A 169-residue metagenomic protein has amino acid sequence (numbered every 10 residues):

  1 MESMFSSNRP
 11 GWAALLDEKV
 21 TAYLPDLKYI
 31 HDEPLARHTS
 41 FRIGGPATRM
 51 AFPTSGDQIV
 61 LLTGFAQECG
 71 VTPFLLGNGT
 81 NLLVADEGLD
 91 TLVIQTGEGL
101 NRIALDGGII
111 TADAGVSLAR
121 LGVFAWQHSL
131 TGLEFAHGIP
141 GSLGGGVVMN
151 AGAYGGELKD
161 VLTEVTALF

Functional and structural regions predicted by a protein language model:
M1-D57, D90: N-terminal flexible segment immediately upstream of the FAD-binding catalytic core in FAD-dependent oxidoreductases
L24-L27, E68-T72: A common structural junction motif
A36-V71, A85-L130, E157-F169: N-terminal glycine-rich flavin-associated loop
G132-H137: A short, small-residue-rich loop immediately preceding and capping a beta-strand
G141: An amphipathic, basic-hydrophobic helix/alpha-beta surface used to engage anionic, phosphate-rich ligands or surfaces
G146-V147: Extended, low-hydrophobicity, polar/charged segments
N150: Internal gly/pro-rich beta-alpha loop/helix module that stabilizes soluble enzyme cofactors or their anionic handles
